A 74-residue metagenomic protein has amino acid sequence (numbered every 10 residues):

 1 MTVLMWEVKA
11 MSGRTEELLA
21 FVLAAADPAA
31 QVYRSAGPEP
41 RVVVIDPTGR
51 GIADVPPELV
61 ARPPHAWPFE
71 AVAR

Functional and structural regions predicted by a protein language model:
T2, E16-E17, P57: Intrinsic-disorder/low-complexity peptide segments enriched for small residues
T2-K9, I45: Active-site-flanking beta-strand signature of metal-NTP-handling nucleotidyl enzymes and homologous cyclase-like
V8-A30, I52: Short amphipathic alpha-helical segments
L18-L19, V44-P47: Short, hydrophobic beta-strand segments that form beta-sheet elements in well-ordered domains
A29-V43, G51-R74: Glycine-rich beta-strand-turn "strand-cap" elements at beta-sheet edges
